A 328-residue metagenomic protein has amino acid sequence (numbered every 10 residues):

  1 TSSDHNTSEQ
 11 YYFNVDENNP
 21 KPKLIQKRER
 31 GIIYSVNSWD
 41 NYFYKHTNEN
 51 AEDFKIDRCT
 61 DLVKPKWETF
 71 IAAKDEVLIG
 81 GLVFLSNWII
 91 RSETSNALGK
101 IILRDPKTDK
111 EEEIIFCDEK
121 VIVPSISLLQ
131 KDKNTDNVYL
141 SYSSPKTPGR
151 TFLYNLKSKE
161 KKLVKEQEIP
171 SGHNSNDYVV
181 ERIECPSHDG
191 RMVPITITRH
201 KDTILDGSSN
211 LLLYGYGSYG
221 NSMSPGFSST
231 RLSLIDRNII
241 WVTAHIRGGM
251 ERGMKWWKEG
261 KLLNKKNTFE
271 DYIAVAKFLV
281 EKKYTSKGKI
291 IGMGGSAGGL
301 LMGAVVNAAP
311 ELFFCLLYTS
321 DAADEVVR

Functional and structural regions predicted by a protein language model:
T1-H5, W39, Y44-A51, I90-A97 (+2 more regions): Beta-strand C-termini and the immediately following turn/loop, strongest in propeller blades
T1-K45, E49, A73: Long hydrophobic segments that form regular secondary structure
N6-Y12, A51-D57, A97-I102, T147-F152: Structural motif
V15-I33, T60-V83, K107-L128, K157-D177: Multi-bladed beta-propeller domains
Y44, N137-K161: Structured, non-catalytic alpha/beta "coupling" segments that mediate domain-domain communication and provide generic
Q167-G288, G295: Cap/lid segment of the alpha/beta-hydrolase catalytic domain
G299-P310: Short glycine-enriched nucleophile-adjacent loop and the immediately C-terminal alpha-helix near the catalytic center
Y318-V327: Single conserved hydrophobic/aromatic residue that forms the stacking wall/gate of nucleotide- or nucleobase-binding
